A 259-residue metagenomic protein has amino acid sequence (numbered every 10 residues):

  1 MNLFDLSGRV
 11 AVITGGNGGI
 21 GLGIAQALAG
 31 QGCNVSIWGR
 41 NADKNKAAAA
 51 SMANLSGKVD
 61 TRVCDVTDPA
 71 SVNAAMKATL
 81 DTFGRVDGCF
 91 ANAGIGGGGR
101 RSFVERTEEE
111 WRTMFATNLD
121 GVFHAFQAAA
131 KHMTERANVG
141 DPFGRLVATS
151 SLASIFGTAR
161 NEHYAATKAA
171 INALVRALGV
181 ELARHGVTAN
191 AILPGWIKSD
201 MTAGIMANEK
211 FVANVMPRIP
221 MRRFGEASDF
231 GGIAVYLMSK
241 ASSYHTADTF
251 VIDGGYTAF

Functional and structural regions predicted by a protein language model:
N17-G18: Conserved glycine-rich cofactor-binding loop
F90, A183, T188, H245-A247: Short, small/polar-rich loop/turn modules that mediate ligand/substrate recognition or access, typified
R100-F103, T107-F115, V215: Substrate-binding pocket helix/loop in short-chain dehydrogenase/reductase
F126, T167, V175: Active-site helix of classical SDR
K131, V180-E181, S243: Alpha-helical segment proximal to the catalytic Tyr-Lys
S151: Residue(s) in the substrate-gating loop at a strand-loop-helix junction that position the organic substrate next
R223-I252, T257-A258: C-terminal substrate-recognition "lid" of short-chain dehydrogenase/reductases
